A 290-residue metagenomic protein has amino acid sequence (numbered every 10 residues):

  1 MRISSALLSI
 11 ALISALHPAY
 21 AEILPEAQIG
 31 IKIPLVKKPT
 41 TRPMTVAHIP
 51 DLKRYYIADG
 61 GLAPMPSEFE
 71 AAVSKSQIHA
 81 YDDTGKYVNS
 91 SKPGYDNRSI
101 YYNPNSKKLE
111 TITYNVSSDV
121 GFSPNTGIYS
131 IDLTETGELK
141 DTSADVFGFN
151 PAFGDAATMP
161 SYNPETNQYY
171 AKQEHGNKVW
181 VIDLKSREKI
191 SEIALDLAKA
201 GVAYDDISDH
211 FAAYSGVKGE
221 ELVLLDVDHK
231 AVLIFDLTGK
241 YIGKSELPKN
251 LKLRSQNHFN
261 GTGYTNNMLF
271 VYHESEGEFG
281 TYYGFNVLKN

Functional and structural regions predicted by a protein language model:
L24-P39, Y87-K92, T136-A156, K189-I207 (+1 more regions): Surface-exposed loop and turn segments in beta-propeller and other repeat-based domains that flank or scaffold
L35-P66: Beta-strand-rich domains and repeat architectures in extracellular enzymes and scaffolds, especially beta-propellers
T40-A47, G94-P104, G148-Y162, A200-Y214 (+1 more regions): Repeated scaffold domains used in trafficking and secretory/extracellular systems, primarily beta-propellers
L52-K53, N105-K107, E165-N167, G219-E220 (+1 more regions): Short coil/turn segments that connect the beta-strands within blades of beta-propeller domains
I57-A58, T111, A171, L224 (+1 more regions): Residue position within the beta-strands of beta-propeller blades
G61-P66, N115-G121, H175-K178, D228-A231 (+1 more regions): Short glycine/acidic-enriched loop and turn motifs that connect beta-strands
Y81-T84, D132-T136, D183-R187, D236-K240 (+1 more regions): Short loop/turn segments that connect beta-strands within beta-propeller blades
S255-N290: Blade-level signature of beta-propeller repeat domains, shared across WD40, Kelch, NHL, RCC1 and BNR/Asp-box propellers
